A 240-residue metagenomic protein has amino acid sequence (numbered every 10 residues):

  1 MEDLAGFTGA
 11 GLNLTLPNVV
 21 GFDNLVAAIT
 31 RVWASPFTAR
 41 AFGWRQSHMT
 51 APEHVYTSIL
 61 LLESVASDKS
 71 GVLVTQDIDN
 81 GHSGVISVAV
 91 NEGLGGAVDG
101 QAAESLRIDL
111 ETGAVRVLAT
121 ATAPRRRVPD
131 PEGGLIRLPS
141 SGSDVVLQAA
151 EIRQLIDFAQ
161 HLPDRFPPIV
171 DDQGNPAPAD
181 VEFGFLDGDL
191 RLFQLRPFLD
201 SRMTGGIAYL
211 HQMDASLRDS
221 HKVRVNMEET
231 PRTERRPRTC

Functional and structural regions predicted by a protein language model:
M1-A215: Conserved mixed alpha/beta core segments that line enzyme active sites in large multi-domain catalysts
G205-C240: N-terminal, non-catalytic alpha-helical interaction modules of very large eukaryotic scaffold proteins
